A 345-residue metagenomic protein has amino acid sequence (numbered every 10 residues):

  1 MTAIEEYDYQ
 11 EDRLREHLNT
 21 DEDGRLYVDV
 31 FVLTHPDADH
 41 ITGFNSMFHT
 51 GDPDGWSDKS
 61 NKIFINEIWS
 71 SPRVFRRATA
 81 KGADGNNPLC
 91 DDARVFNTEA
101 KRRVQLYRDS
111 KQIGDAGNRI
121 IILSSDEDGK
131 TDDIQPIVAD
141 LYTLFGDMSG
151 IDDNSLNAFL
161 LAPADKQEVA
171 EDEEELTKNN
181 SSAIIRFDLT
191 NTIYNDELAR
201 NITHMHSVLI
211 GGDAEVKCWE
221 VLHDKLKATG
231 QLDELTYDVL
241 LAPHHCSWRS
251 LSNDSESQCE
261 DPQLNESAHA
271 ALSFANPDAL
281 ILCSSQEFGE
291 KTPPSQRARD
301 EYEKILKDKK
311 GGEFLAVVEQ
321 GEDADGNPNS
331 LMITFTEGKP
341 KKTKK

Functional and structural regions predicted by a protein language model:
M1-A3, P36, R73, P163-K166 (+3 more regions): Active-site metal-binding loops of divalent metal-dependent hydrolases
M1-E11, P36-S46, E174-A183, I210-C218 (+2 more regions): Phosphate/oxyanion-binding active-site loops and adjacent basic polyanion-contact surfaces
M1-F31, S46-P53, K217-L232: Pre-active-site segment of Zn-dependent metallo-hydrolases
D23-V30, T42-V208, K217, Q286-K345: Flexible, acidic/histidine-containing loops and adjacent segments that form or flank the divalent-metal
V28-D39, L240-H244: Metallo-beta-lactamase
V32, W69, V208-G211, T236-L241 (+1 more regions): Structural motif
H35, I68, L160, I185 (+3 more regions): Divalent metal-coordination and catalytic microenvironments
K217-G321: Long, structured stretches of catalytic cores involved in phosphate-ester chemistry, encompassing
